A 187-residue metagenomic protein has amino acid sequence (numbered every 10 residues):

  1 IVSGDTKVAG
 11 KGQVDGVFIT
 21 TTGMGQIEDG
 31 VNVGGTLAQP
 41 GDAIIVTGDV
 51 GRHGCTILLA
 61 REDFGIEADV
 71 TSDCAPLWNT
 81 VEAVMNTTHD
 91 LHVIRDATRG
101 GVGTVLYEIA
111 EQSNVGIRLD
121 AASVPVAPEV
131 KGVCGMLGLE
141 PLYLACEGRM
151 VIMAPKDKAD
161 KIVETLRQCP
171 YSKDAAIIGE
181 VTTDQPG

Functional and structural regions predicted by a protein language model:
V2-G187: Helix-biased detector of long, well-ordered alpha-helical tracts
